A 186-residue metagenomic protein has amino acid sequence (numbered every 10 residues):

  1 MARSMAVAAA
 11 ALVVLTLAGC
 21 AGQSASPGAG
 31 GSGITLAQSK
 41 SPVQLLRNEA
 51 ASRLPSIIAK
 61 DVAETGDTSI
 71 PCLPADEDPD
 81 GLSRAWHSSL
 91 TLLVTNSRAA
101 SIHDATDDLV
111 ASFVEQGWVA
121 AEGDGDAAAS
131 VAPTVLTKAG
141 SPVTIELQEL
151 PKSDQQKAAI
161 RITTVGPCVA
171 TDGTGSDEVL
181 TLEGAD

Functional and structural regions predicted by a protein language model:
M1-A9: Bacterial N-terminal signal peptides that target proteins for export
L15-G19: C-terminal motif of bacterial Sec signal peptides marking the signal peptidase cleavage site
A21-S24: Bacterial signal peptide processing site
S26, D78-P79, T174: Secreted/processed peptides and extracellular or luminal domains of membrane proteins
G31-L90, L182-A185: Compositionally biased P/S/T/G-rich terminal and signal peptide-adjacent segments that lie outside catalytic cores
K40-S56, A139-D186: Extracellularly exposed regions in secreted/surface proteins, prominently low-complexity, repeat-rich
E64-C72, D126-V135: Acidic helix-start/capping segments at beta-turn-to-alpha-helix junctions
R84-P133: Long, charged/polar, surface-exposed segments that mediate recognition or autoinhibition
